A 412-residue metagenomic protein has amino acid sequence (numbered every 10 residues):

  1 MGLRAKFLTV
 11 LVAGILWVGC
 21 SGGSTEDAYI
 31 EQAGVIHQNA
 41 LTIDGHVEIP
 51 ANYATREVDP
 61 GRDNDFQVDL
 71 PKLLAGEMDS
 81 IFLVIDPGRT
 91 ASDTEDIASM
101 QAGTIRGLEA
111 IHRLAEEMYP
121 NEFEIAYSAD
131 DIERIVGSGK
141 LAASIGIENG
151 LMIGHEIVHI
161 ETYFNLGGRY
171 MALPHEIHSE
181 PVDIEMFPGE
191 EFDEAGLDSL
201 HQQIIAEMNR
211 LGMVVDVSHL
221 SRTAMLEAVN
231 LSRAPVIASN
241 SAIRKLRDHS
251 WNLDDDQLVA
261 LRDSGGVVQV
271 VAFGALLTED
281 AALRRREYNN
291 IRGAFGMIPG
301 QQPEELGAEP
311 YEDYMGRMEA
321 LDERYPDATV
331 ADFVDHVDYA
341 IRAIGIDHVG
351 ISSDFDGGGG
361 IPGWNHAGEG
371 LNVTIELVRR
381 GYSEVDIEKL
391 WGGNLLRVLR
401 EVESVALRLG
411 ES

Functional and structural regions predicted by a protein language model:
M1-L8: Bacterial N-terminal signal peptides that target proteins for export
G2, A234, I243-R244, G368: Charged catalytic cores and adjacent phosphate/nucleic-acid-binding surfaces used for phosphate/nucleic-acid chemistry
T9-G19: Bacterial N-terminal signal peptides
C20-E194, R244, D248-S412: N-terminal hydrophobic targeting/anchoring segments and the immediately downstream early-domain regions of hydrolases
V182-M186, L197, A224-A228: Active-site-adjacent beta->alpha loops and helix N-cap segments on the catalytic face of soluble alpha/beta enzymes
G196-M208, A228-V236: Alpha-helix-loop-beta-strand connector modules within alpha/beta enzyme cores
Q203-V217, T223-E227, Q257-D263: Substrate-binding cleft of carbohydrate-active enzyme catalytic domains
N240: Conserved active-site aspartate in kinases
